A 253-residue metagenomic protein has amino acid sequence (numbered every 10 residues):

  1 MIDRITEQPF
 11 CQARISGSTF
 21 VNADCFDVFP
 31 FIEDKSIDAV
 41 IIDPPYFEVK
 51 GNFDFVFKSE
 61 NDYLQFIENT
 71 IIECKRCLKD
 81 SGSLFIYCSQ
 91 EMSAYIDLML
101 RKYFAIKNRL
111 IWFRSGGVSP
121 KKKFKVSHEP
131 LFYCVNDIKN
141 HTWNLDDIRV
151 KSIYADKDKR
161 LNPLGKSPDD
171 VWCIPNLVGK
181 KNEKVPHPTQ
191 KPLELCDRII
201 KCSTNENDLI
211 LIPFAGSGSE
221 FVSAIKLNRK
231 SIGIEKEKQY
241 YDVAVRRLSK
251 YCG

Functional and structural regions predicted by a protein language model:
I2-I234, Q239-Y241: Core catalytic lobe of class I
A244-V245: Conserved SAM-binding loop
S249-C252: Conserved phosphoryl-transfer catalytic core
